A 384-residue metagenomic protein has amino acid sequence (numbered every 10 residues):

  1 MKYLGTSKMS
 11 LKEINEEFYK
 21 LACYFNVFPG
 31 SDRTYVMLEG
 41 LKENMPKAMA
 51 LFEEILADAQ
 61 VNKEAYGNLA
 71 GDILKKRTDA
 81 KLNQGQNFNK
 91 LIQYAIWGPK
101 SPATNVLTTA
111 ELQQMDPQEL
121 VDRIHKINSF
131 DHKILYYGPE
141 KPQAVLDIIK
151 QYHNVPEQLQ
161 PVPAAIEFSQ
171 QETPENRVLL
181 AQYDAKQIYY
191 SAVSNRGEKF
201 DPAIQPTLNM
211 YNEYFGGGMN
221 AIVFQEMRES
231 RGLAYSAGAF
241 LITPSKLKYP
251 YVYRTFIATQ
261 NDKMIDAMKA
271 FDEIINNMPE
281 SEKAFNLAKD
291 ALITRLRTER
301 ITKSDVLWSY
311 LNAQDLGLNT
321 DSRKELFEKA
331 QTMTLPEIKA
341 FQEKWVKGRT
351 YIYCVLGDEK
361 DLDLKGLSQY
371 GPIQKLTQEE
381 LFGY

Functional and structural regions predicted by a protein language model:
M1-S7: Active-site SXXK
K8-M9, Q60, E64, D201-Q205 (+3 more regions): Ordered, soluble secondary-structure elements with a strong preference for glycine-centered loop motifs and nearby
E13-V162, S236-Y384: Charge-rich, well-structured scaffold segments of protease-associated domains
P161-I222, F256, G383-Y384: His/Glu-based metal-binding/catalytic segments typifying zinc-dependent metallopeptidases
E175-N176, Q187-Y189, Q205, N220 (+4 more regions): Active-site lining segments that contact anionic ligands and/or coordinate catalytic metals
